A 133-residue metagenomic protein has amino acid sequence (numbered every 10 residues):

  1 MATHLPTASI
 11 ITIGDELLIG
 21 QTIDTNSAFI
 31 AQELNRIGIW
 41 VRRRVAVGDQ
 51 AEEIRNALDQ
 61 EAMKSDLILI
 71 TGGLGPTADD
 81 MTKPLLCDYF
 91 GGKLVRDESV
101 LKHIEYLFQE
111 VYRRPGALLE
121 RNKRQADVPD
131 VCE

Functional and structural regions predicted by a protein language model:
A2-V45: Glycine-rich phosphate/diphosphate-binding loop of Rossmann-like nucleotide-binding domains
D15-E16, G73-P76: Short glycine-rich anion-binding loops that position phosphate/pyrophosphate groups of nucleotides and phosphorylated
E33-R36, P76-L86: A short glycine/small-residue-enriched secondary-structure motif
R43-E53: Short beta->alpha junction loops
E53-N56, M81-E133: Proline/glycine-rich low-complexity loops and linkers
S65: An anion/phosphate-binding loop that grips the pyrophosphate of nucleotide cofactors and donors
